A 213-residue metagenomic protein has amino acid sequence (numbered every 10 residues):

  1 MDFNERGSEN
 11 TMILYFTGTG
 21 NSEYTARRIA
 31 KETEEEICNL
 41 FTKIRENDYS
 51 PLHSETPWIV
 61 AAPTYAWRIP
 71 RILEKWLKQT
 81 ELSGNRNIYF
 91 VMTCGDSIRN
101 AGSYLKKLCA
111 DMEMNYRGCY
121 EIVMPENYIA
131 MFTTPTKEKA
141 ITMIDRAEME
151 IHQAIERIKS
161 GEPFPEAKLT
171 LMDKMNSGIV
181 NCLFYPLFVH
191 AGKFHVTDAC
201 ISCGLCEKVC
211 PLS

Functional and structural regions predicted by a protein language model:
D2-I13, T17-T25, K31-I44, D48-A62 (+1 more regions): FMN-binding flavodoxin-like domain, especially the glycine-rich phosphate-binding loop
A191: Short coil/loop residues immediately preceding or within conserved phosphate-binding loops of NTP-utilizing enzyme
F194-S213: Cysteine-centered iron-sulfur cluster-binding motifs in ferredoxin-type domains/subunits of redox enzymes
